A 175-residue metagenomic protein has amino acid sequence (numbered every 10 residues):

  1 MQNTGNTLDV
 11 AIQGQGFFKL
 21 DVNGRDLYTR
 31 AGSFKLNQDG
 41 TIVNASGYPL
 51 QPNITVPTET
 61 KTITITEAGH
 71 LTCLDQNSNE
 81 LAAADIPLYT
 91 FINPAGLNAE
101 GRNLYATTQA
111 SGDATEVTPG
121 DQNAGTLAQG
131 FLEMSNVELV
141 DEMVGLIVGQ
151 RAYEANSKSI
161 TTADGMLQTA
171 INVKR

Functional and structural regions predicted by a protein language model:
M1-R175: Amphipathic alpha-helical polymerization modules
